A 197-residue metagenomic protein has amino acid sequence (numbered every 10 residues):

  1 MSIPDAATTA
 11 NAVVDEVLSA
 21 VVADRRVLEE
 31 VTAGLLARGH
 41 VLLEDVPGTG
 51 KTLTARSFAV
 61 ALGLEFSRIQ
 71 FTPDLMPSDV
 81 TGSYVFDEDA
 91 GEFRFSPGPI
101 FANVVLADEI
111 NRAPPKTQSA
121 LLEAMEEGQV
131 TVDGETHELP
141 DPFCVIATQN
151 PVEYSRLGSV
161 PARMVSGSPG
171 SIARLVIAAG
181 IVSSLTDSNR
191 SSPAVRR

Functional and structural regions predicted by a protein language model:
P4-T49: Pre-Walker A (pre-P-loop) alpha-helix and adjacent loop at the N terminus of AAA/AAA+ ATPase modules, a conserved
E29-A33, F86-L106: Conserved alpha-helical scaffold flanking the Walker A/P-loop in AAA+ ATPase domains
L35-P73: Walker A/P-loop
D45, D108-E109, A120: Walker B catalytic acidic pair
V46, V80, T148: P-loop (Walker A) phosphate-binding loop of NTP-binding proteins
L53, K116, A120: Conserved Walker
D87-E92, E109-T117, M125-G170, R174 (+1 more regions): Canonical AAA+ ATPase core
R163-R174, S183-S184, S188-R197: Low-acidity, Ser/Thr- and Arg-rich intrinsically disordered low-complexity segments
